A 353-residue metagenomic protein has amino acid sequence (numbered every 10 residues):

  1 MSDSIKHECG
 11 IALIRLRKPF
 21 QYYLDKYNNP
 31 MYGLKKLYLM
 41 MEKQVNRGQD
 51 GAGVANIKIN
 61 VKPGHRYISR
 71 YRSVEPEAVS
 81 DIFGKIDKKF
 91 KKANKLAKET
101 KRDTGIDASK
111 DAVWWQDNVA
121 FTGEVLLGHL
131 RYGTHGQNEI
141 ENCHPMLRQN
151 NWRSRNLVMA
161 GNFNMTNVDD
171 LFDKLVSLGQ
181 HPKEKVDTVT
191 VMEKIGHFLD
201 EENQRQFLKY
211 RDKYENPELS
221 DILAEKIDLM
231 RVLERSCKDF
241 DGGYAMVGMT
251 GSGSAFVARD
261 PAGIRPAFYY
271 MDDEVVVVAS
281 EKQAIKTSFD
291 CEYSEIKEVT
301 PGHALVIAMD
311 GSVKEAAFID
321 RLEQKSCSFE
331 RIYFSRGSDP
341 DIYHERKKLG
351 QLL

Functional and structural regions predicted by a protein language model:
M1-T300, V306-L352: Conserved short alpha-helical segments that host acidic/polar catalytic motifs at enzyme active sites
